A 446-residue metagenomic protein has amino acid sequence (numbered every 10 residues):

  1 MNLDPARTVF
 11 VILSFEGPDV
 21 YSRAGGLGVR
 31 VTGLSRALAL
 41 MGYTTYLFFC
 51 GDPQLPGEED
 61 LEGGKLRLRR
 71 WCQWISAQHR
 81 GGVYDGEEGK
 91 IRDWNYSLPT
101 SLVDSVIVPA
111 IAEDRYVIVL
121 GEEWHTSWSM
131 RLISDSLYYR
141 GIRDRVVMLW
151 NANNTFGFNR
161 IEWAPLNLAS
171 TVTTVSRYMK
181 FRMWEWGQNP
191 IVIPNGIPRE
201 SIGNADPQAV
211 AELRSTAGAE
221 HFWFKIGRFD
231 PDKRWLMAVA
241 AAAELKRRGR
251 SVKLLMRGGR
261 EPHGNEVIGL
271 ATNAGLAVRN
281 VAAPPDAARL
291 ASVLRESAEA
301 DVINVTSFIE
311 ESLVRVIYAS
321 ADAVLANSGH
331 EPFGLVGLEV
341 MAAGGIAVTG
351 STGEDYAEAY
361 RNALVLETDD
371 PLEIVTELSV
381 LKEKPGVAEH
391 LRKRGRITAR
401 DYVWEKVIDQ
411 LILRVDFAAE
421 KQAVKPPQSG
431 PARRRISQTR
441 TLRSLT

Functional and structural regions predicted by a protein language model:
N2-F10, A37-V117, P284-V302: A conserved catalytic-core segment of Leloir-type glycosyltransferases
L137, N265-S312: Nucleotide-activated donor-binding/catalytic signature segment of Leloir-type glycosyltransferases, i.e., the conserved
Y178, G196: Carbohydrate-associated surface elements
R214-K233, V239-A242, L255-G258: Conserved donor-binding/catalytic core segment of Leloir-type glycosyltransferases
R315-A321: Short alpha-helical donor nucleotide-sugar binding micro-motif in glycosyltransferases
G329: Aromatic "clamp/platform" in nucleotide-sugar-dependent glycosyltransferases that forms part of the donor/acceptor
A342-G350: Short hydrophobic beta-strand element within catalytic cores of glycosyltransferases and related nucleotide-activated
A363-P371, V380-P385: Conserved acidic donor-binding segment of nucleotide-sugar-dependent glycosyltransferases
